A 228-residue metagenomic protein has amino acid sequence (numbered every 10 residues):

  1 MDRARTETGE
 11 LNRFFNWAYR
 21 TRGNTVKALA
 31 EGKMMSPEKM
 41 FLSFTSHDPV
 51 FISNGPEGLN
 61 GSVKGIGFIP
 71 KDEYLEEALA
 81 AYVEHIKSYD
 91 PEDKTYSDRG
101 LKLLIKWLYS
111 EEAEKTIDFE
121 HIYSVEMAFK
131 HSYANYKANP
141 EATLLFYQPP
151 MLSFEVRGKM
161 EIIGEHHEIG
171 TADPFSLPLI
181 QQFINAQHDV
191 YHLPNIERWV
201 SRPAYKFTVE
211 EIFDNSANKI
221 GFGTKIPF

Functional and structural regions predicted by a protein language model:
M1-F228: Binding-site signature for planar aromatic cofactors or substrates
